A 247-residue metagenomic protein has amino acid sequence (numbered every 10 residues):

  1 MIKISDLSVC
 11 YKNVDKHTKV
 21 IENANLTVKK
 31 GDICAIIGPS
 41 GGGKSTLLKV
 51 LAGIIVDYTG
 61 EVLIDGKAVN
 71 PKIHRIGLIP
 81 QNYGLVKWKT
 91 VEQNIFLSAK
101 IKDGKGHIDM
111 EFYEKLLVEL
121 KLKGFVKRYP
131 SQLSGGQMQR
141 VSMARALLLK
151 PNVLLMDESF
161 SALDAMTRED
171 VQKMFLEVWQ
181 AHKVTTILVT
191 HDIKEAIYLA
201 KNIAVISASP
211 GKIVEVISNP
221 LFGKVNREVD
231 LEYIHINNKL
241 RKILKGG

Functional and structural regions predicted by a protein language model:
I37-P39: The feature captures the beta-strand-to-loop junction immediately N-terminal to the Walker
A52: Helix-to-loop junction immediately C-terminal to a conserved catalytic motif
G60-K72: Conserved ABC transporter NBD signature motif
E92-K100, M110, S218: Short helical segment in ABC ATPase nucleotide-binding domains corresponding to the A-loop/adjacent helical element
H107-F125, E177: Conserved ABC ATPase "signature" region
Y129-L133, Q137: Conserved ABC ATPase signature
L148-N152: A short, proline-enriched helix->beta-strand linker immediately N-terminal to the Walker B motif in ABC-type P-loop
